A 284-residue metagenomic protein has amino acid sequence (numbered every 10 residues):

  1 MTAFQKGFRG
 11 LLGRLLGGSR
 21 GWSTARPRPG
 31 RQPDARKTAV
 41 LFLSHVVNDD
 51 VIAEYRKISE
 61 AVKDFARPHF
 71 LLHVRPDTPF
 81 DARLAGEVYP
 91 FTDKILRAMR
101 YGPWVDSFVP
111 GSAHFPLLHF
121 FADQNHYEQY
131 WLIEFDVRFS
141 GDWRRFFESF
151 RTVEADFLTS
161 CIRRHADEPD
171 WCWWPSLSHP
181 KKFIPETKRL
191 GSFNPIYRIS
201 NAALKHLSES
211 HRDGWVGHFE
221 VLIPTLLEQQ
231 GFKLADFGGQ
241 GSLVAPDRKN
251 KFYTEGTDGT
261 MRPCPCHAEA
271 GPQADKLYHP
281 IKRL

Functional and structural regions predicted by a protein language model:
M1-D34, L284: Membrane-proximal basic amphipathic "stem/tether" segments
T38-V47: A conserved hydrophobic helix/loop-capping motif in glycosyltransferases and polysaccharide synthases
V47-V62: Short, well-formed alpha-helical segments that are part of the catalytic scaffolds of diverse glycosyltransferases
N48-I52, P76-D81, E168: Short, charged/polar "capping" segments at the starts of alpha-helices and the immediately preceding loops
V74-H126: Active-site-proximal specificity loops/subdomain of glycosyltransferases
Y127-D136: Short beta-strand-to-loop acidic/aromatic patch adjacent to the donor-nucleotide binding site
F139-T225: Conserved catalytic core of nucleotide-sugar-dependent glycosyltransferases
S210-L284: C-terminal catalytic/acceptor-binding lobe
